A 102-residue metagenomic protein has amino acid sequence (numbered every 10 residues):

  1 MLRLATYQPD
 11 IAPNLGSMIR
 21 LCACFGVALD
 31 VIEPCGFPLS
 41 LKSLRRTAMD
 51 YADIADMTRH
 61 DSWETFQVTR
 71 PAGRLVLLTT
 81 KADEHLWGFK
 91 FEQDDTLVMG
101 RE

Functional and structural regions predicted by a protein language model:
M1-E102: Post-transcriptional modification and biogenesis factors for structured RNAs of the translation apparatus
